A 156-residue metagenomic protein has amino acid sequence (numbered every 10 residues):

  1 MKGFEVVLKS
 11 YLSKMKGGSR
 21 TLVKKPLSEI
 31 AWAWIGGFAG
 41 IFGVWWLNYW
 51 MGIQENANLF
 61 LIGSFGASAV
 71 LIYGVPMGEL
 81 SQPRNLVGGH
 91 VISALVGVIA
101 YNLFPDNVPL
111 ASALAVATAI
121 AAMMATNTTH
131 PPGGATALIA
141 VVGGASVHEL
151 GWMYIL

Functional and structural regions predicted by a protein language model:
M1-L95, I99-A113, V147-I155: Alpha-helical transmembrane segments and their membrane-interface boundaries that form or gate the permeation pathway
K9-L12, G134-I139: Peri-membrane helix termini and adjoining interfacial loops of integral membrane proteins
S68-G74, V96-A100, T118-A125, T136-A140: Generic transmembrane alpha-helix motif of multi-pass integral membrane proteins
P76-N85, A122-G134: Membrane-helix interface "capping/anchor" motifs
D106-P131: Internal alpha-helical transmembrane segments of multi-pass membrane proteins
L138-E149: Interfacial segments of multi-pass membrane proteins
